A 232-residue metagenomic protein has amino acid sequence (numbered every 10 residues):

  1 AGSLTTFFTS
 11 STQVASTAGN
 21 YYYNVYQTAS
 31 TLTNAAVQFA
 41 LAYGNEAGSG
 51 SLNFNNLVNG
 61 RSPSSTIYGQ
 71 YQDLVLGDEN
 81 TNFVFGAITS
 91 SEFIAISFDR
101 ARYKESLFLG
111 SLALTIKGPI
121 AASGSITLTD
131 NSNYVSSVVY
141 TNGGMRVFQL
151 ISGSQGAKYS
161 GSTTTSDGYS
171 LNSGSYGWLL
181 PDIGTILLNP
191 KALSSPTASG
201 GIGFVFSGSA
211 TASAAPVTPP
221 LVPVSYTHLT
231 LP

Functional and structural regions predicted by a protein language model:
A1-L229: Long, position-biased, composition-driven segments near the start of the mature protein
